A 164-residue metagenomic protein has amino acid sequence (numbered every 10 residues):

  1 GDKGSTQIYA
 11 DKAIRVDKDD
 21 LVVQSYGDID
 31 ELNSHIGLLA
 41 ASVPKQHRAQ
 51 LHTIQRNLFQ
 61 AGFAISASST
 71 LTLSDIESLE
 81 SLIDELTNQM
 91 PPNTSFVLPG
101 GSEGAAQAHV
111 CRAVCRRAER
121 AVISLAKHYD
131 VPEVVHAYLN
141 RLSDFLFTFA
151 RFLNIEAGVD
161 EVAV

Functional and structural regions predicted by a protein language model:
G1-V164: Phosphate/pyrophosphate-binding loop motifs in nucleotide- or prenyl diphosphate-using proteins
